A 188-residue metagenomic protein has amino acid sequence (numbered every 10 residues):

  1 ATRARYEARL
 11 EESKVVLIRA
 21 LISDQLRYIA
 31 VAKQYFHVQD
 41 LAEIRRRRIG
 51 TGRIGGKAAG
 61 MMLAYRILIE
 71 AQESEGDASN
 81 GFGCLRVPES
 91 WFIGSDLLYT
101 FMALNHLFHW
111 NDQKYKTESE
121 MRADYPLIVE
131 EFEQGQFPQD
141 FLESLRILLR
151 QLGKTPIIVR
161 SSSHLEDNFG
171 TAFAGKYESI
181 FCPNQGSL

Functional and structural regions predicted by a protein language model:
A1-L188: Nucleotide/phosphate-binding sheet-loop regions of phosphoryl- and nucleotidyl-transfer enzymes
